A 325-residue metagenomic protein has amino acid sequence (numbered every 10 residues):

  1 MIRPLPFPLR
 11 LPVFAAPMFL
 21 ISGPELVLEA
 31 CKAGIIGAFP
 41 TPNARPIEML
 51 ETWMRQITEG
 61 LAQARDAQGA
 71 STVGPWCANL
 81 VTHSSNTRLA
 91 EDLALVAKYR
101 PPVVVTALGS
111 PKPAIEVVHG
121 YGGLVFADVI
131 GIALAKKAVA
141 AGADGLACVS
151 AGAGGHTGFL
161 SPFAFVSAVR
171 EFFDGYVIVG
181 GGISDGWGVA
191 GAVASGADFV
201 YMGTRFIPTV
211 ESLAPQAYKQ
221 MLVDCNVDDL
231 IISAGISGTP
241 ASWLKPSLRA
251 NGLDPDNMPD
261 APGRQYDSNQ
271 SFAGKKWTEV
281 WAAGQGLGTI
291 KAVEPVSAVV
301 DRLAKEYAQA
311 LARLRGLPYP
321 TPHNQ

Functional and structural regions predicted by a protein language model:
M1-Y176: Active-site entrance/lid segments in N-terminal catalytic domains of soluble metabolic enzymes
I21, I183-S184: Residue-level detector of alpha-helix initiation sites
F159-I178, S184-Q325: Conserved active-site-proximal phosphate/metal-binding subdomains
